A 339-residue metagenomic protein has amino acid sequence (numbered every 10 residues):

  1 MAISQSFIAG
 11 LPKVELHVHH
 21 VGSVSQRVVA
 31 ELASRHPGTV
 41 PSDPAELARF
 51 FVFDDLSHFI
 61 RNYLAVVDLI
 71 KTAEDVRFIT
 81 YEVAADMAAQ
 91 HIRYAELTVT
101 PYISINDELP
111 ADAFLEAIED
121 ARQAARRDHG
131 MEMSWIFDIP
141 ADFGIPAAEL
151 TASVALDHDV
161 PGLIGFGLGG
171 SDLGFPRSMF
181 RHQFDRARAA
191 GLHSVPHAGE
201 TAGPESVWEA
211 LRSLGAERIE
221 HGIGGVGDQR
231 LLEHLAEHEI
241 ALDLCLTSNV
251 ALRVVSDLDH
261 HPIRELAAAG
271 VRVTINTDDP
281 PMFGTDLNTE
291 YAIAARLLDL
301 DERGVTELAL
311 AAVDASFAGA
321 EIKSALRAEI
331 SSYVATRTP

Functional and structural regions predicted by a protein language model:
M1-L192, T201-S206, S213-R218, G224-A241 (+1 more regions): Metal-cofactor-binding active-site regions of metalloenzymes
